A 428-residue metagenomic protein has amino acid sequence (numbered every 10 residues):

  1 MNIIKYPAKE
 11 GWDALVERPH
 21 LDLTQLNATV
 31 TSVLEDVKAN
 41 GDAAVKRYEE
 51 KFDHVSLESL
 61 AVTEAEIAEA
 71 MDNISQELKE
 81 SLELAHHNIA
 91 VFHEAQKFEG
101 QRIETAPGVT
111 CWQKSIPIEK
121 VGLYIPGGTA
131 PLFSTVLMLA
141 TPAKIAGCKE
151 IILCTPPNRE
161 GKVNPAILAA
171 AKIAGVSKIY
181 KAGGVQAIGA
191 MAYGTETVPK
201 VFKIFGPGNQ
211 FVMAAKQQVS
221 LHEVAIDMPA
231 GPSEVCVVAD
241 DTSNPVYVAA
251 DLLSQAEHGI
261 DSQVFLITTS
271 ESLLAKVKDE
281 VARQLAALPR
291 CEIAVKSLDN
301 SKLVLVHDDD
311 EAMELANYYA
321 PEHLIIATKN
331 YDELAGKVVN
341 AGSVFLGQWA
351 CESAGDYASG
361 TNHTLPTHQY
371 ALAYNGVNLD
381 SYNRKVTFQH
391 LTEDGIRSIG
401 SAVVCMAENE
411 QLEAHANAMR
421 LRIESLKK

Functional and structural regions predicted by a protein language model:
M1-E119: N-terminal Rossmann-like NAD(P)+-binding subdomain of aldehyde/semialdehyde dehydrogenases
M1-P7, K178-G183, L303-D308: Short acidic-hydrophobic, aromatic-tinged amphipathic segments that line or gate anion-handling sites
F98-T105, A225, S262-I267, A287-S297 (+3 more regions): Flexible, glycine/charged-enriched surface loops at secondary-structure junctions
I103-A169: Conserved small-residue-rich beta-alpha loop and adjacent elements that most often cradle the phosphate/pyrophosphate
G175-Q263: Conserved NAD(P)+-binding/catalytic subdomain of aldehyde/semialdehyde dehydrogenases
S254, H258, L266-A341: A glycine- and small/hydrophobic-rich beta-loop-beta segment that serves as a flexible "lid/hinge" or phosphate-binding
N317-K428: C-terminal core of ALDH-fold dehydrogenases
